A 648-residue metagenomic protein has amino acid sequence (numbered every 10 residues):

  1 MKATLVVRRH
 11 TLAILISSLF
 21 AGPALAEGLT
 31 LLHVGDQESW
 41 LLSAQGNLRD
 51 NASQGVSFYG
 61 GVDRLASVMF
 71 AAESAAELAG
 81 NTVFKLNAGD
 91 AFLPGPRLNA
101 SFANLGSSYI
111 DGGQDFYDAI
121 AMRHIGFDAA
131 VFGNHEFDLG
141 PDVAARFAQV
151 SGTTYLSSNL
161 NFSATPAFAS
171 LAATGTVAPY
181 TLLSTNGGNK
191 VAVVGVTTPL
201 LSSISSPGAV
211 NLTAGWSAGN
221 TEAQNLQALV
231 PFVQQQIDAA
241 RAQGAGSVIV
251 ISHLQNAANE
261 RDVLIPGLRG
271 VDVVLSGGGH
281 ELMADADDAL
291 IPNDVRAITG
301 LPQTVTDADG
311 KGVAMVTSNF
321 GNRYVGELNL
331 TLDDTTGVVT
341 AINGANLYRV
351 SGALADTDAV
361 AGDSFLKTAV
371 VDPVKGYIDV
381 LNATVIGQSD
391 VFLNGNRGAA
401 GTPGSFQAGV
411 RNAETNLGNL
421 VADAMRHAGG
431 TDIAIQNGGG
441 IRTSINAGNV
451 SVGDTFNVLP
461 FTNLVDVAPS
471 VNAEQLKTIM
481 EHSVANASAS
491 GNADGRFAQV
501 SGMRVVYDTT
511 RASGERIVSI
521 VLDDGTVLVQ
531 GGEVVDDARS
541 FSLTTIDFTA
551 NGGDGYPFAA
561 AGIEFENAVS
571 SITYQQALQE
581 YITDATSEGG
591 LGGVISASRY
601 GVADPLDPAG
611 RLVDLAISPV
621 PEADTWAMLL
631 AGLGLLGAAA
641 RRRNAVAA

Functional and structural regions predicted by a protein language model:
K2-L12, T625: Bacterial N-terminal signal peptides that target proteins for export
T11-A21: Bacterial N-terminal signal peptides
G22-A26: Sec/Tat signal peptide C-region and signal peptidase I cleavage site
E27-L347, N412, L417, A424 (+1 more regions): Acidic, metal/ion-coordinating pockets
E27-V68, T185, P207, T213-S217 (+4 more regions): Catalytic centers of hydrolytic enzymes
P621-A640: A short, hydrophobic C-terminal helix/tail in secreted or cell-surface proteins
R643-A648: Short, charged juxtamembrane terminal tails flanking transmembrane helices
